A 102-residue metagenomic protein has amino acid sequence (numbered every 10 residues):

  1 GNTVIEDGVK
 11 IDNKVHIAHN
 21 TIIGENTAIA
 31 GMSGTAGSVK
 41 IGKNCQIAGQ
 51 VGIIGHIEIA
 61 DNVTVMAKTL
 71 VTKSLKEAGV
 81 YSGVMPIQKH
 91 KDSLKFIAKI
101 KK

Functional and structural regions predicted by a protein language model:
G1-K89: Structural signal for interior beta-strand "rungs" in well-ordered beta-sheet cores of soluble enzyme domains
P86-K102: Terminal amphipathic alpha-helical/low-complexity segments used for targeting or macromolecular assembly
